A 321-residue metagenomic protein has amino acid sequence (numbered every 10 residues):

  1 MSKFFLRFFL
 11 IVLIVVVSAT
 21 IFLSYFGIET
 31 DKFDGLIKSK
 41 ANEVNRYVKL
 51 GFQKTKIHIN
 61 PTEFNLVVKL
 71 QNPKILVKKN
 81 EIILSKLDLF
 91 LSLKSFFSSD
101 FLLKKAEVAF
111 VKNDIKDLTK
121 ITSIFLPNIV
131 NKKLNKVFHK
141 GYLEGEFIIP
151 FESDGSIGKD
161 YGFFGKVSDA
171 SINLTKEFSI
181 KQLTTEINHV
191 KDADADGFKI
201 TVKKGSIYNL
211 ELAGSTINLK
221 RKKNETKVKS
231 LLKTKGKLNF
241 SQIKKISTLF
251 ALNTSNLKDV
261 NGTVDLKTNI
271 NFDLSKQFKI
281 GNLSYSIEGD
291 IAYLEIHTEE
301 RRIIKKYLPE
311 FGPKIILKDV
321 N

Functional and structural regions predicted by a protein language model:
M1-V15: N-terminal Sec-pathway targeting helices
L6-R7, D31-F52, K56-F64, L89-F90 (+2 more regions): Membrane-proximal interfacial segments on either side of biological membranes
V16-D34: Membrane-interface motif at the C-terminal end of an N-terminal transmembrane signal
L76-K78, Y208: Short strand-coil-strand connectors
I82-I83: Transmembrane beta-barrel strand/turn architecture of Gram-negative outer membrane proteins
